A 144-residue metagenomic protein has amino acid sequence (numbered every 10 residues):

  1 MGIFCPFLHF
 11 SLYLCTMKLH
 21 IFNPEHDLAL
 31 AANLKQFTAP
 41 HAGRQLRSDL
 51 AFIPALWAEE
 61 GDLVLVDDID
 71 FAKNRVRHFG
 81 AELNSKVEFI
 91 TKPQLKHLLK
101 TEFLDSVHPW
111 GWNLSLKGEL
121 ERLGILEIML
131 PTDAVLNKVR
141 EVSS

Functional and structural regions predicted by a protein language model:
I3, F7-T16: Short, positively charged and aromatic/hydrophobic N-terminal segments
F10-S11, L28, L116-G118: A generic structural signal for solvent-exposed, polar alpha-helical segments
K18-L56: N-terminal-proximal low-complexity accessory segments that begin disordered and transition into the first
G43-W57, L65-S144: Conserved N-proximal alpha/beta basic substrate-recognition cap immediately N-terminal to, or forming the N-lobe
